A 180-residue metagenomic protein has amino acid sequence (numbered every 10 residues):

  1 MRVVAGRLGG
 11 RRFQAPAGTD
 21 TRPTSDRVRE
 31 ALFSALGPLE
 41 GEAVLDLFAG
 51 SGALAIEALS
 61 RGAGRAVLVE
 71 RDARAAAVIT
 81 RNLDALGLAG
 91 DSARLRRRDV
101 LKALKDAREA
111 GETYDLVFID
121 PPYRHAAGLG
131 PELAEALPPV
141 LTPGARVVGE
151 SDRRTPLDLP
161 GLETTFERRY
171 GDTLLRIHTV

Functional and structural regions predicted by a protein language model:
M1-V180: Class I S-adenosyl-L-methionine-dependent methyltransferase catalytic core
